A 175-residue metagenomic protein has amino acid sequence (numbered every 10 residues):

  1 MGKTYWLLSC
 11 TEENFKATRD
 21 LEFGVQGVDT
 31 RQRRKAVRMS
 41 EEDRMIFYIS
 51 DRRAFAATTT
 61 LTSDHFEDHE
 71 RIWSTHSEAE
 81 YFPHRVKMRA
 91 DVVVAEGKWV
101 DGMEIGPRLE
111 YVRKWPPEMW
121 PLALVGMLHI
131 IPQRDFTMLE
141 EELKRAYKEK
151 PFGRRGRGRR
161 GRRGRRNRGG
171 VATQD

Functional and structural regions predicted by a protein language model:
M1-E41, I49, D135-M138, L143-R166 (+1 more regions): Compositionally biased, charged N-terminal/linker segments
K16-T18, A54-A57, D68-E70: Short acidic/glycine-rich loop or secondary-structure boundary segments that cap or lie
Y48-A54: Short, charged beta-turn/beta-strand-edge "cap" motif at the junction between a beta-strand and an adjacent loop
T60-H129: Aromatic- and Lys/Arg-enriched surface recognition patch
P132: Short, conserved phosphate/pyrophosphate- and ester-handling motifs at nucleotide-, phospho-/glycolipid
